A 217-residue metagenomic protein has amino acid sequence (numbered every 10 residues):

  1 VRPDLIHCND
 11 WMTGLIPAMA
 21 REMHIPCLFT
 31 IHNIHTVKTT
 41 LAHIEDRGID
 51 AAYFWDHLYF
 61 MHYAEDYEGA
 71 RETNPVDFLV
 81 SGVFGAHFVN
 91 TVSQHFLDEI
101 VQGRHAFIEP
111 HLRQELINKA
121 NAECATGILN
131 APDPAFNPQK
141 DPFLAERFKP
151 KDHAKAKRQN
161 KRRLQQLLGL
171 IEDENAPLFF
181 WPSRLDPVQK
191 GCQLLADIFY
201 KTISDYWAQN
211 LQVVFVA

Functional and structural regions predicted by a protein language model:
V1-A217: Catalytic cores of nucleotide-sugar-dependent glycosyltransferases that transfer UDP/GDP/TDP-activated
